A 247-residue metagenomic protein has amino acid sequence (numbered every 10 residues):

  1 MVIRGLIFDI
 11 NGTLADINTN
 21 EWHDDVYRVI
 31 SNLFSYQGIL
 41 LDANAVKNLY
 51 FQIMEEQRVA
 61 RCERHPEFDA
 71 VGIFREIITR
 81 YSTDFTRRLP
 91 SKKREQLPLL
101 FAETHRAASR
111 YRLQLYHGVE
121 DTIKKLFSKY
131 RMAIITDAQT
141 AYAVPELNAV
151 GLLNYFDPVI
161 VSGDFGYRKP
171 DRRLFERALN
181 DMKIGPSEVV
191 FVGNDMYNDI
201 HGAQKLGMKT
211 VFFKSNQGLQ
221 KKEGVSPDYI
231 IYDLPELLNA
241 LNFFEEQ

Functional and structural regions predicted by a protein language model:
M1-F8, D16-N20, L41-N44, Y116 (+2 more regions): Asp-based, Mg2+/Mn2+-dependent phosphohydrolase catalytic module
V2-H117: N-terminal helical cap/lid subdomain that shapes the substrate entry/recognition surface in HAD-like hydrolases
S128-K129: Structured helix-beta-strand junction loops
